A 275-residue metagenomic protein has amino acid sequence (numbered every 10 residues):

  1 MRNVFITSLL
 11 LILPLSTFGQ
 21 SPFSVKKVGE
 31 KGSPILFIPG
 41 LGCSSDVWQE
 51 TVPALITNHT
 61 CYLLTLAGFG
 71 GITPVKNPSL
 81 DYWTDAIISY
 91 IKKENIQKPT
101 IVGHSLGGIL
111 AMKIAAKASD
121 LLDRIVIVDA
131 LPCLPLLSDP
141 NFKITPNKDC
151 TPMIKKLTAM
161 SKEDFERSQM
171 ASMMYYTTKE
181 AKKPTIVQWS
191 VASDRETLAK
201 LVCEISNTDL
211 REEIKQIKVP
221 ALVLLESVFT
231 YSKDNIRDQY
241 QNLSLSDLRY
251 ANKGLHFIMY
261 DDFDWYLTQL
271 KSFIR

Functional and structural regions predicted by a protein language model:
M1-L36, I56-T60, A192, T268 (+1 more regions): Alpha/beta-hydrolase fold catalytic core
V28-T73: Conserved HGGG/HGGXW glycine-rich cap/lid loop of the alpha/beta-hydrolase fold
Y62-V102, L106: Active-site loop/oxyanion-hole signature of alpha/beta-hydrolase fold enzymes
Q97-D139: Conserved hydrolase catalytic core segment
I125-M160: Flexible "cap/lid" loop of the alpha/beta hydrolase fold
P184-E212: Hydrophobic, aromatic-rich cap/lid helix
P220-L255, Y260: Conserved loop-alpha-helix segment in the C-terminal half of the alpha/beta-hydrolase fold that carries the catalytic
Y260-S272: Post-His helix in hydrolase/transferase enzymes
